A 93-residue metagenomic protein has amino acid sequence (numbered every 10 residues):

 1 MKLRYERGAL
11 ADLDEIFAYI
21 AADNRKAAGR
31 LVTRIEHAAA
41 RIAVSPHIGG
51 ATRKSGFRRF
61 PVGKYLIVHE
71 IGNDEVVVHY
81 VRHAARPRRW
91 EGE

Functional and structural regions predicted by a protein language model:
K2-G56, E93: Basic, Lys/Arg-enriched alpha-helical interface segments
L10, A22-N24, V62, E70 (+2 more regions): Short linear sequence elements within intrinsically disordered, low-complexity coil regions
G29, E70-E93: Enriched for short, Lys/Arg-rich terminal
H47-V76, V81: Basic/aromatic recognition patch in beta-strand/loop cores that engages polyanionic ligands
